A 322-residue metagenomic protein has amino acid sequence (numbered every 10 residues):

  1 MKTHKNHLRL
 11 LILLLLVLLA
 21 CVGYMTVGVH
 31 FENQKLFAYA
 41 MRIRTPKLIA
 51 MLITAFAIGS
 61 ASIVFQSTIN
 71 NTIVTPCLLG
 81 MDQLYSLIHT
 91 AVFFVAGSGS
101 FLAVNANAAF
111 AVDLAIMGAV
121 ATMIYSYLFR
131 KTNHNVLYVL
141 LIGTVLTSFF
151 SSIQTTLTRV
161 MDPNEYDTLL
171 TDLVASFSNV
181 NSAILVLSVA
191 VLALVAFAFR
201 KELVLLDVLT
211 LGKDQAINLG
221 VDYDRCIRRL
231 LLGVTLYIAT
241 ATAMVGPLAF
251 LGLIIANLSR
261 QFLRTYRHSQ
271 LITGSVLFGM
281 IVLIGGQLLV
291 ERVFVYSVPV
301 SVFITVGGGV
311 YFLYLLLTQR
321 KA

Functional and structural regions predicted by a protein language model:
M1-A322: Alpha-helical transmembrane segments in inner-membrane proteins
